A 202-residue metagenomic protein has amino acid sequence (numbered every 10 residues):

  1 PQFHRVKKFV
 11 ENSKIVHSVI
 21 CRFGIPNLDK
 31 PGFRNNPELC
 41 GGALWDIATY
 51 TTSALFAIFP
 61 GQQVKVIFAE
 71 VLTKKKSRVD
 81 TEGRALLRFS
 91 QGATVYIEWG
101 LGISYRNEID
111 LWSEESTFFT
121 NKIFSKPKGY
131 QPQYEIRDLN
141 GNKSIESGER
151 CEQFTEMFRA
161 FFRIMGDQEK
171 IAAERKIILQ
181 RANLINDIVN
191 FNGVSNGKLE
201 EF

Functional and structural regions predicted by a protein language model:
P1, E152, A173: Residue-level signal for the nucleotide or nucleotide-sugar donor/cofactor binding architecture
P1-F68, T73-K75: Predominantly a Rossmann-like dinucleotide-binding segment in NAD(P)-dependent oxidoreductases
R5-K8, S53-A54, R84, A160 (+2 more regions): Alpha-helical elements of Rossmann-like donor-binding domains used by nucleotide-donor carbohydrate transfer enzymes
T52-P127, R159-D167, E201-F202: Contiguous beta-strand/loop segments that form the cofactor/metal-binding neighborhood of enzyme cores
S90, A160-F202: C-terminal helix-rich "cap/oligomerization" subdomain common to oxidoreductases
I109, P127-N140: Short polybasic amphipathic segments
K128, I145-R159: Active-site loop of classical SDR/Rossmann-like NAD(P)-dependent oxidoreductases, centered on the catalytic Tyr-X3-Lys
D138-G141, M157-R163: Conserved C-terminal active-site "lid" loop/helix of NAD(P)H-dependent oxidoreductases that clamps the redox cofactor
